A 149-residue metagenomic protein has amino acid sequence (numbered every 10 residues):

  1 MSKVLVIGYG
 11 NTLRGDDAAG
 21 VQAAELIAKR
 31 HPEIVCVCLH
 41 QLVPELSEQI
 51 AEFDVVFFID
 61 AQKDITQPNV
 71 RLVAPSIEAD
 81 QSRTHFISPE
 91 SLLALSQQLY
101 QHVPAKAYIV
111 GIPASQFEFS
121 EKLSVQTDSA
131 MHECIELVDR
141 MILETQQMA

Functional and structural regions predicted by a protein language model:
M1-A114, E121-E133, V138-A149: N-terminal catalytic or cofactor-binding beta/alpha core of small enzyme domains
